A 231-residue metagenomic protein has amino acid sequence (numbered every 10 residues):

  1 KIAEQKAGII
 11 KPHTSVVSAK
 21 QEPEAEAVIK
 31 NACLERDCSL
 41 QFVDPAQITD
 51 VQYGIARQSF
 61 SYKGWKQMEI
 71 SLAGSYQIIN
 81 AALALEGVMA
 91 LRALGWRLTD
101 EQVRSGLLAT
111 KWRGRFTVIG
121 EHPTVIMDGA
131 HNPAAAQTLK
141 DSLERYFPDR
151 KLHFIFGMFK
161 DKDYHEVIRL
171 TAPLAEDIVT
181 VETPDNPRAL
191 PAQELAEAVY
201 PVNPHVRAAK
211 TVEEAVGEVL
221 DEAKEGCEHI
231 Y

Functional and structural regions predicted by a protein language model:
K1, G64-D177: Nucleotide phosphate-binding/pyrophosphate-handling subdomain across enzymes that bind or process nucleotide phosphates
K1-G64, L85-R104: Acidic, Mg2+-coordinating active-site environments of NTP-dependent enzymes
I2, I9-I10, V16-V17, V125 (+4 more regions): Hydrophobic aliphatic residue packing
Q5-G8, A90, S142-Y146, L170 (+2 more regions): A generic secondary-structure signal
A7-V16, Y146-L152, L174-D177, E222-C227: Short, surface-exposed connector motifs at secondary-structure boundaries
A19-P23, L34-G54, S71-S75, Q102-A109 (+5 more regions): Beta-strand->loop->alpha-helix junctions that form or flank phosphate-binding loops in nucleotide-handling enzymes
E22-Q41, A56, T124-M127, P133 (+1 more regions): C-terminal helical cap/extension that packs against the catalytic core of soluble nucleotide-cofactor enzymes
P23, Q47-M89, E213-I230: C-terminal lobe/tail of nucleotide-utilizing enzymes
